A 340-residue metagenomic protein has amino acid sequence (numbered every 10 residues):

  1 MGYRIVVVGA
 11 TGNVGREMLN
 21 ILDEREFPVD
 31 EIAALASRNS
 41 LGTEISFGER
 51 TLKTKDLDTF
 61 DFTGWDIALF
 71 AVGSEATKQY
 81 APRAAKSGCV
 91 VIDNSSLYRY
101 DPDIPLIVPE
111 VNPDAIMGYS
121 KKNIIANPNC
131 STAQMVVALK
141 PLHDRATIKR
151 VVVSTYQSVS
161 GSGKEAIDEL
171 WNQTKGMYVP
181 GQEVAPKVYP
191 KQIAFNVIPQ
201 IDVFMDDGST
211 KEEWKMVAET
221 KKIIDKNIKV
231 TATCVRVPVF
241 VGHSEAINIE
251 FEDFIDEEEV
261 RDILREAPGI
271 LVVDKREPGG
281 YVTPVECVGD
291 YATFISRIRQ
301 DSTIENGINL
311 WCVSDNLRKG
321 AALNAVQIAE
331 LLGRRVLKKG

Functional and structural regions predicted by a protein language model:
M1-I193, K229, D262, R276 (+5 more regions): N-terminal Rossmann-like NAD(P) cofactor-binding subdomain of oxidoreductases, focused on the glycine-rich
L19, V217-K221, R261, R265: Generic solvent-exposed, charged/amphipathic alpha-helical segments that serve as macromolecular interface scaffolds
R38-S40, C130-S131, T155-S162, V197-F204 (+2 more regions): Glycine-rich beta-alpha junction loops
Y119-A126, N196-D207, L310-C312: Helix-loop-beta segment of a Rossmann-like dinucleotide-binding subdomain
N123-Q134, G208-V217, K222, L317-N324: A glycine-rich, Thr/Ser-enriched phosphate-binding loop motif common to dinucleotide/cofactor-binding enzymes
P190-F240: Oxyanion-binding "anion nests"
I228-G340: C-terminal active-site/capping subdomain that shapes the small-molecule cofactor and substrate pocket of enzyme
